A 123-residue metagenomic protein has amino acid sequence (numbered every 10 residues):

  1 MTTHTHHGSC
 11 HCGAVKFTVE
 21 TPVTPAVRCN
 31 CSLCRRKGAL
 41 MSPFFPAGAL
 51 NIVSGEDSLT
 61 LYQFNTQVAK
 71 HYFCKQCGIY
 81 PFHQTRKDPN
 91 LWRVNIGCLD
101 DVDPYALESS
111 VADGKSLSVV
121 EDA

Functional and structural regions predicted by a protein language model:
M1-S9, A14-A123: A short Gly-Trp-Pro
